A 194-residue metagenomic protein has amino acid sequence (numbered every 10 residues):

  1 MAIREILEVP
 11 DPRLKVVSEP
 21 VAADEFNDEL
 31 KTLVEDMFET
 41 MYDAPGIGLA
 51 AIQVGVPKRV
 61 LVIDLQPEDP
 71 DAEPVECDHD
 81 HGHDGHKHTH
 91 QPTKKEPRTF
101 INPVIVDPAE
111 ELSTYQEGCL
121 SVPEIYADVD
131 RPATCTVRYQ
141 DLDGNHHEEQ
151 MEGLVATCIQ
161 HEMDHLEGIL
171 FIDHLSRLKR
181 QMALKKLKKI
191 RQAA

Functional and structural regions predicted by a protein language model:
M1-Q160, H165-A194: Active-site rim/adjacent substrate-binding subdomains
